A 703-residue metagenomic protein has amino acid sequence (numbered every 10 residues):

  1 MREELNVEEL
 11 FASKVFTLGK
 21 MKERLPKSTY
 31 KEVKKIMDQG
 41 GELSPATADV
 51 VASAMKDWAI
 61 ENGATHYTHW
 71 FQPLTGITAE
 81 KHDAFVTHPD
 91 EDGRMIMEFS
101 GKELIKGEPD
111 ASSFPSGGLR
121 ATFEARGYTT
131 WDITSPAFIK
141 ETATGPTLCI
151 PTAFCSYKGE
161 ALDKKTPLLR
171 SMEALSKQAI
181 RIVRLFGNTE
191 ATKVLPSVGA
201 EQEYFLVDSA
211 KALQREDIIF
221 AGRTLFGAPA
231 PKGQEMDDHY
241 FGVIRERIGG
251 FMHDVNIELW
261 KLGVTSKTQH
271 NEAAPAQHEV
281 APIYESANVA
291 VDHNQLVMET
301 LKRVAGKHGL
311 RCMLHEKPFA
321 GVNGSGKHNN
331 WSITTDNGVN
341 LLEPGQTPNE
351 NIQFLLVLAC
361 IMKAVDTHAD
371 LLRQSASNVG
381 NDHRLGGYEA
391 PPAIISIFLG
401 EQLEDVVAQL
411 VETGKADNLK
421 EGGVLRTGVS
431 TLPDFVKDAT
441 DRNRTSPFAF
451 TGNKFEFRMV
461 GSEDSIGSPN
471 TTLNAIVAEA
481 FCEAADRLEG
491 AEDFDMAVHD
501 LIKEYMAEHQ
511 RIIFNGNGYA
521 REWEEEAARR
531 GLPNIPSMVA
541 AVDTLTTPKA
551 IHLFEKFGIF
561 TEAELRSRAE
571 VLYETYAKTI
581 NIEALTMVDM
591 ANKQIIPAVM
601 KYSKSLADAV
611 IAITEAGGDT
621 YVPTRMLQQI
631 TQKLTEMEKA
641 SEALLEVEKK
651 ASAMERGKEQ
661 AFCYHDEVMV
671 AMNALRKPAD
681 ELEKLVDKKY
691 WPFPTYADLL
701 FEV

Functional and structural regions predicted by a protein language model:
M1, L10-T17, K177, R181-V183: Flexible inter-domain linker/hinge segments
M1-E8, F701-V703: Basic/polar N-terminal segments that are highly enriched at the extreme N-terminus, encompassing both cleavable
L10-A125: Active-site core of metal-dependent hydrolases
T47, F71, S100, P282 (+5 more regions): Active-site proximal loops enriched in glycine and acidic residues that flank catalytic Cys/His/Asp and coordinate
A64, T68-W70, V291-K307, I333 (+3 more regions): Hydrophobic/aromatic-rich, well-ordered segments within soluble, folded domains that form packed cores
G76-D92, P109-S112, G117, R215-D217 (+5 more regions): Short linear, low-complexity motifs centered on an aromatic residue
A125-L314, N323-G326, I333-E570: Glycine-rich, acidic/polar active-site loops that bind/position phosphate-bearing ligands
I502, A507-V703: C-terminal amphipathic alpha-helical interaction region
